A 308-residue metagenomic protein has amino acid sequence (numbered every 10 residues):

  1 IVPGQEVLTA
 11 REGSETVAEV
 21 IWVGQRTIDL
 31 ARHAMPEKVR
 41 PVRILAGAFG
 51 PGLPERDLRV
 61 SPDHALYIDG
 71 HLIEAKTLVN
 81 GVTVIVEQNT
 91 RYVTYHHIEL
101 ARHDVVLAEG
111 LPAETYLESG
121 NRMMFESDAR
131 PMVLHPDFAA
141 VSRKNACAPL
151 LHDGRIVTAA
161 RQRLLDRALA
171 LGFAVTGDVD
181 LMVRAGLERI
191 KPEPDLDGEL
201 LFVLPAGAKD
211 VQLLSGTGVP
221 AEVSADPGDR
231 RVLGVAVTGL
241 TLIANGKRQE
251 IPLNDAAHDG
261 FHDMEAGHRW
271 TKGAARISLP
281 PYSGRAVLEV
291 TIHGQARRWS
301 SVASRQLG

Functional and structural regions predicted by a protein language model:
I1, E6-F138: Long beta-strand-rich cores associated with HINT superfamily self-processing modules
A75, V84, V105, S127 (+7 more regions): Hydrophobic transmembrane signal anchors and adjacent membrane-proximal interface regions, especially in viral
V133-A148, Q212-V219: A short, charged
A139-F173: Long, charge-dense accessory insertions within large macromolecular proteins
L164-G308: Basic, ligand-binding patches in group-transfer machinery, especially extracytoplasmic/periplasmic segments
